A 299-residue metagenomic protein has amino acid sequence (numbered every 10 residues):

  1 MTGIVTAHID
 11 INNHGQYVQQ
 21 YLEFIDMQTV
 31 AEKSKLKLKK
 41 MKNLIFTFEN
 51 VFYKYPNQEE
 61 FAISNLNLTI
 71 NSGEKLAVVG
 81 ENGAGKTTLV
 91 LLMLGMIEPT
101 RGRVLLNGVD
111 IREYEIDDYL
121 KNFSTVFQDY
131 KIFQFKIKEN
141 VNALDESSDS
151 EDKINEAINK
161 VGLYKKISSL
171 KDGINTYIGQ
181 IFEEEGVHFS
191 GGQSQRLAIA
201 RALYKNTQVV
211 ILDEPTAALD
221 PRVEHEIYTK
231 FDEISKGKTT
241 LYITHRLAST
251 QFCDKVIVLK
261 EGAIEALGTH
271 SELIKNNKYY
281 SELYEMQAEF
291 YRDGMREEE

Functional and structural regions predicted by a protein language model:
M1-I25: Cytosolic ends of transmembrane helices, especially the final helix of ABC transmembrane type-1 domains
I25-A77, E156, E233-K236: Primarily ABC-family ATPase nucleotide-binding module
L94: Helix-to-loop junction immediately C-terminal to a conserved catalytic motif
R103-L105, L120, K138-E184, Y228-T229 (+1 more regions): ABC ATPase nucleotide-binding domain helical subdomain, centered on the C-loop/LSGGQ "ABC signature"
L105, Y164-L197, N206-Q208, F290-E299: ABC-fold ATPase nucleotide-binding domain signature/coupling loops
G173, T229, R246, Q251-E299: C-terminal portion of ABC ATPase nucleotide-binding domains
V210-E214: Catalytic Walker B motif of ABC-type/P-loop ATPase nucleotide-binding domains
